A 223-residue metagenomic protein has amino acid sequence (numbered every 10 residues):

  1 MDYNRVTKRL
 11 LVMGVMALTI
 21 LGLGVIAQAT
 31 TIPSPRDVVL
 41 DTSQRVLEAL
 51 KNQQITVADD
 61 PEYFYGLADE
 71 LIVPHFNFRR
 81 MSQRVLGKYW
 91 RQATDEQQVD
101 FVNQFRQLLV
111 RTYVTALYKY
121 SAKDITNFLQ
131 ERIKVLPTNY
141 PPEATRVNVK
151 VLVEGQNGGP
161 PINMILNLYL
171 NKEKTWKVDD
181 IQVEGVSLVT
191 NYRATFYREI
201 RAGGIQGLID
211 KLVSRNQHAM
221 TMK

Functional and structural regions predicted by a protein language model:
D2-G14: Bacterial N-terminal signal peptides that target proteins for export
M13-G22: Bacterial N-terminal signal peptides
L23-A29: Sec/Tat signal peptide C-region and signal peptidase I cleavage site
T31-L117: Early exported N-terminus immediately downstream of N-terminal targeting peptides
D37, N52-I55, D59, Q92-E96 (+4 more regions): Surface-exposed, polar/charged faces of alpha-helical domains in mature secreted/periplasmic/lumenal proteins
N103-F105, R111-I165, R215-K223: Surface-exposed, charged secondary-structure patches
P161-T190: Short beta-strand edge/turn micro-motifs at domain boundaries
G185-K223: Non-transmembrane domains of secretory- and envelope-associated proteins
